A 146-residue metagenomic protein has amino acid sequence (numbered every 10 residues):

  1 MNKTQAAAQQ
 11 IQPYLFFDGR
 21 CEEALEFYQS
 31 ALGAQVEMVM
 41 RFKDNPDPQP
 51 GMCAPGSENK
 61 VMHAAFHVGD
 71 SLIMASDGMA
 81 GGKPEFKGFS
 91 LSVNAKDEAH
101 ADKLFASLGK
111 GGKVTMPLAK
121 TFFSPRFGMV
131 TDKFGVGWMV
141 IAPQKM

Functional and structural regions predicted by a protein language model:
M1-I11, E37-M40, N59-K60, A65-H67 (+2 more regions): Vicinal oxygen chelate
L15-D70: Core segments of cupin and vicinal oxygen chelate
F16, S30, P48, C53 (+4 more regions): Generic detector of intrinsically disordered, low-complexity, polar/charged segments
